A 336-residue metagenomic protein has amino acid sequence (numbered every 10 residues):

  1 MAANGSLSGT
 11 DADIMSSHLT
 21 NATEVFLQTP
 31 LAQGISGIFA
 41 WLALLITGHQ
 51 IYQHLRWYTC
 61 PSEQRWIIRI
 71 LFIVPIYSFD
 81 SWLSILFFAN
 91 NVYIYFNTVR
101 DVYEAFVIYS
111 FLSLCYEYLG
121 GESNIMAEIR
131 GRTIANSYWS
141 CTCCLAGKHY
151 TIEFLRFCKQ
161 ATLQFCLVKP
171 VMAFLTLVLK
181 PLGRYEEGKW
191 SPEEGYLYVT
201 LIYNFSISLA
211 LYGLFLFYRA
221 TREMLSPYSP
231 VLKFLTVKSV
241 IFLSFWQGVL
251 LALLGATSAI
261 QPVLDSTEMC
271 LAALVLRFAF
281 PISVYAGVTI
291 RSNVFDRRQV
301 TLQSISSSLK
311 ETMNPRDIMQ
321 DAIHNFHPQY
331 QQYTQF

Functional and structural regions predicted by a protein language model:
M1-N21: Extracellular/lumenal N-termini and interhelical loops of multi-pass eukaryotic membrane proteins
A2, L264, C270-A273, F278-F336: Cytosolic, intrinsically disordered low-complexity tails and loops of eukaryotic multi-pass membrane proteins
I14-I35, C143-F157, E186-L201, A259-L264: Juxtamembrane membrane-interface segments at transmembrane-helix boundaries in membrane proteins
S17-W41, L45-A105, Y109: Membrane-proximal first intracellular loop
T47-P61, I85-V92, F111-A135, L253-A259 (+1 more regions): Juxtamembrane interfacial secondary-structure elements that flank transmembrane helices in multi-pass membrane proteins
G120-K180: Eukaryotic endomembrane system proteins
L167, V171-L209, G213-L225: Membrane-interfacial loop- and helix-cap regions that link adjacent transmembrane helices in polytopic membrane proteins
E193-S208, P230-V231, L235-V249, A256-L274: Extracellular loop 3-seventh transmembrane helix
